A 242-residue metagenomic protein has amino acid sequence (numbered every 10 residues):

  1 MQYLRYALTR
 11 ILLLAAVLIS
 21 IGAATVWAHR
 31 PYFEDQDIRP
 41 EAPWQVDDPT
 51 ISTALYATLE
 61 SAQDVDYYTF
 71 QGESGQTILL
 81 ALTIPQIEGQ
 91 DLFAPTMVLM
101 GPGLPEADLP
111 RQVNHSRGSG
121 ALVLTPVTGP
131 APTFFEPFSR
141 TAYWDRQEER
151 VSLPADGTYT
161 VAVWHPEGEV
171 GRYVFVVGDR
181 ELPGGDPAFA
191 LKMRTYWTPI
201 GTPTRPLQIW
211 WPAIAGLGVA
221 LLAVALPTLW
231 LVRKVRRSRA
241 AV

Functional and structural regions predicted by a protein language model:
Q2-L12: Bacterial N-terminal signal peptides that target proteins for export
R10-G22: Bacterial N-terminal signal peptides
A24-A28: Sec/Tat signal peptide C-region and signal peptidase I cleavage site
H29-A54: N-terminal leader/pro-regions and domain N-caps
R30-R39, Y68, G89, P95-E106 (+1 more regions): C-terminal edge strands of extracellular/lumenal beta-sandwich accessory domains
D47-G72, T77, L82-Q86, T96-M97 (+1 more regions): Non-catalytic, beta-strand-enriched accessory regions in extracellular/secretory proteins and membrane protein
L99-P126: Alpha-helical transmembrane helix bundles of large polytopic membrane transport and channel proteins
R117-S152: Extended, solvent-exposed segments with strong compositional bias
